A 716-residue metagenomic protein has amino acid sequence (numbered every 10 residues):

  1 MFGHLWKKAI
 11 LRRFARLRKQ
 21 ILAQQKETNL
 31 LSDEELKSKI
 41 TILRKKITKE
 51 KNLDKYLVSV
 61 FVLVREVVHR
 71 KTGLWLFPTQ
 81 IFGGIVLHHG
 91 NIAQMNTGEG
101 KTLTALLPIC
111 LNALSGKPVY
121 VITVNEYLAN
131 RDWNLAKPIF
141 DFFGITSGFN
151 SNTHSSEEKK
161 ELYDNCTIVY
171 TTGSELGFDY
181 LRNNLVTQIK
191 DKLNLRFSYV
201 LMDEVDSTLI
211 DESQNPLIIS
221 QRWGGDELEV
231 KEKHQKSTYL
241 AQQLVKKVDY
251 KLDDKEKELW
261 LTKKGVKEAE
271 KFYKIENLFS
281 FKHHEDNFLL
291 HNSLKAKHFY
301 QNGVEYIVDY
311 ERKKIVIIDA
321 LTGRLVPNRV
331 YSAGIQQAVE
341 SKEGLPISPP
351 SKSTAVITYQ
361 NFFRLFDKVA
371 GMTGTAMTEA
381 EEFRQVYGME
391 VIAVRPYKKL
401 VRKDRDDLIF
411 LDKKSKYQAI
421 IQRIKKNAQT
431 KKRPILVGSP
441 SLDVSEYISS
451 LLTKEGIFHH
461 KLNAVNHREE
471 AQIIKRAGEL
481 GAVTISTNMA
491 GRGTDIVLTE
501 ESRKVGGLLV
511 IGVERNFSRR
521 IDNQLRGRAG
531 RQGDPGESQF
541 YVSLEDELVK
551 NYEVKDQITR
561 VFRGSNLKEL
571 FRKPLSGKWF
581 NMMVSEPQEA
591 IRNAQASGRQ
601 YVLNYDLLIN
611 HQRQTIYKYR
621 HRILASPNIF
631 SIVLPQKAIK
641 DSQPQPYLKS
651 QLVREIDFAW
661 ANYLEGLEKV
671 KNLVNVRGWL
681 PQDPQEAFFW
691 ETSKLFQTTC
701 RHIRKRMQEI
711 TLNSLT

Functional and structural regions predicted by a protein language model:
M1-N566, Y617-K618: Conserved P-loop NTPase motor core
K313-V316, L325-R329, Q532, L548 (+1 more regions): Extended, charged helical/alpha-beta scaffold domains that provide interaction surfaces
